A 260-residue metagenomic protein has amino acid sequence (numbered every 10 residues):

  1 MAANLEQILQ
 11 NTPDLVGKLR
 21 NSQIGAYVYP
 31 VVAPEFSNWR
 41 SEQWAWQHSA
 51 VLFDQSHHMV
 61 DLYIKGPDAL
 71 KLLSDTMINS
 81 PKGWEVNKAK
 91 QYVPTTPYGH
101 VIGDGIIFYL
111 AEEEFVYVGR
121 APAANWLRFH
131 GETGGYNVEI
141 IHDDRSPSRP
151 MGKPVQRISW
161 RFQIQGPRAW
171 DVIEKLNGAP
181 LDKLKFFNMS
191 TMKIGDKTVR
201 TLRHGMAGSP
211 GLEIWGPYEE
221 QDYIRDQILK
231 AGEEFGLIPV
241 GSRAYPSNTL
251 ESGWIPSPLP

Functional and structural regions predicted by a protein language model:
M1-P34, F108-P260: Conserved, structured C-terminal
M1-T95, H100, S242: Acidic, proline/glycine-enriched N-terminal capping motif
P94-E112: Active-site beta-strand->loop segment that positions catalytic residues and contacts the acyl thioester
